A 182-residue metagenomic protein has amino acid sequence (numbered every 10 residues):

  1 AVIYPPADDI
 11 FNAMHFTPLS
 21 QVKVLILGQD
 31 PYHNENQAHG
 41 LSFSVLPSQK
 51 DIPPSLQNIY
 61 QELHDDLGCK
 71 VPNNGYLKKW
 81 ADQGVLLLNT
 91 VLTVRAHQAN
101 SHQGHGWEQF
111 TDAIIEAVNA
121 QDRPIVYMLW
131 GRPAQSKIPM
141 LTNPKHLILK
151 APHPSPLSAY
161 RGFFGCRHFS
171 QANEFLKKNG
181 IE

Functional and structural regions predicted by a protein language model:
A1-L129, P133-S136, L141, L147-K150 (+2 more regions): A polyanion-binding, active-site-adjacent surface
K178-E182: Charged phosphate-binding loop/patch that engages nucleotide di/tri-phosphates or the phosphate backbone of nucleic
